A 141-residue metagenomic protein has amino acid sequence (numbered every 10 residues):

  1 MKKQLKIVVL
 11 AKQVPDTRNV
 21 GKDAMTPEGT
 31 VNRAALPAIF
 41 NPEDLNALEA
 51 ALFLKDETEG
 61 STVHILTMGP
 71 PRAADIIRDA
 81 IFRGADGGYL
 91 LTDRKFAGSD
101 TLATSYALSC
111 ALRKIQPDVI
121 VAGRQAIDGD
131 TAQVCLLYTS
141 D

Functional and structural regions predicted by a protein language model:
K2-L5, A97, T101-L136: N-terminal glycine-rich phosphate/adenylate-binding segment common to multiple enzyme folds
K2-M68: N-terminal beta-strand-loop-alpha-helix module at the start of alpha/beta ligand-binding or catalytic domains
Q13-V14, M68-P70, T92-F96, Q125-A126: Short, ordered loop/turn segments at secondary-structure junctions
T17-R18, N46-L48, A73-D75, D128-V134: Short glycine/serine/threonine-rich phosphate/pyrophosphate-binding segments that cradle anionic phosphate groups
P27-P37, G87-R94, I115-I120: Glycine/charged-rich beta-loop-alpha catalytic/anionic-binding loops adjacent to active sites
N41-L48, A74, G98, L102: Electropositive phosphate-/nucleotide-binding environments in soluble metabolic enzymes
I76-L102: A glycine-rich helix N-cap at a beta->alpha junction
Y138-D141: Conserved small/polar residues in nucleotide/adenosyl-binding loops
